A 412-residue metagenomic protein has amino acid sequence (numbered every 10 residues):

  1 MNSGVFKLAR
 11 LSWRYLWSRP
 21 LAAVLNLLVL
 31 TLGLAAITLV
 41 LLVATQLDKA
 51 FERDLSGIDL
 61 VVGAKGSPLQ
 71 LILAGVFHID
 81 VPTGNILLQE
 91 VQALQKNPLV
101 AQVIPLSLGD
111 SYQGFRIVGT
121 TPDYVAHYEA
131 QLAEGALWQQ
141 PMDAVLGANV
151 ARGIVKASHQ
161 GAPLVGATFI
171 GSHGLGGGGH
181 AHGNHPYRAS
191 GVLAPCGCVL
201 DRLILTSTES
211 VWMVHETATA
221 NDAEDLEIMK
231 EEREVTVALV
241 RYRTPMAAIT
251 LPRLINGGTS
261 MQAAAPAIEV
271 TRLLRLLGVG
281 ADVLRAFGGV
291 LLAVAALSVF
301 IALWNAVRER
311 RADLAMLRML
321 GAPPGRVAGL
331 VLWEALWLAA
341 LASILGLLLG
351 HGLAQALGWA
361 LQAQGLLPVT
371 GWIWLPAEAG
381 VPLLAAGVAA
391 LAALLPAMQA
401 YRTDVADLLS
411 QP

Functional and structural regions predicted by a protein language model:
M1-T38, L332: N-terminal Sec/SRP start-transfer signal
L16, R318-G325, T403, P412: Short helix-to-coil transition segments within interhelical loops that connect adjacent transmembrane helices
L25-A36, A281-I301, A335-G346, V381 (+2 more regions): Alpha-helical transmembrane segments of integral membrane proteins
L41-R116, D123-A126, Q140, L251-R253 (+1 more regions): Hydrophobic, regular-secondary-structure patches
S111-P122, A130-T219: Hydrophobic secondary-structure segments that place a key small or acidic residue at a functional site
A181-P186, V192-A281: Mechanotransmission and gating elements of multispan inner-membrane complexes involved in transport and envelope
L291-V294, W304, R311-G358, V388 (+1 more regions): Transmembrane alpha-helical interface segments in multi-pass membrane proteins
I344-L383, L394-D407: Short helix-loop junctions at transmembrane helix boundaries
